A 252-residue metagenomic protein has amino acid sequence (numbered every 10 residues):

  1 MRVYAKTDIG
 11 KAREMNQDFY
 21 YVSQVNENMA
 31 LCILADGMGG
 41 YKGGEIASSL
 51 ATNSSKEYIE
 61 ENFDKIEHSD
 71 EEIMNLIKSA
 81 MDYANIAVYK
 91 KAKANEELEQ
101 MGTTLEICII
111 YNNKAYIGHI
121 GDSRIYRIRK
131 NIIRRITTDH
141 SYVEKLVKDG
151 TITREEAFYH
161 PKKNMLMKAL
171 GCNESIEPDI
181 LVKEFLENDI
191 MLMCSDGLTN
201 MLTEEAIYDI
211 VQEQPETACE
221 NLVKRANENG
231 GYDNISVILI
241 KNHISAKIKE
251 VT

Functional and structural regions predicted by a protein language model:
M1-T252: PP2C/PPM-type serine/threonine phosphatase catalytic domain
